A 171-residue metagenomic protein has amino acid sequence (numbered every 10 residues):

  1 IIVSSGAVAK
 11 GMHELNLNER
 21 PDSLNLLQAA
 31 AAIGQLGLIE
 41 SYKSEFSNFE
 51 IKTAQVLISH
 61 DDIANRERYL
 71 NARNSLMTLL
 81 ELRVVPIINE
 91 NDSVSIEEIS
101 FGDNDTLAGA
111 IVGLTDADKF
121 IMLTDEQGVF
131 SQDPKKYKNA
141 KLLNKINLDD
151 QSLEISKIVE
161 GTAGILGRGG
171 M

Functional and structural regions predicted by a protein language model:
I1-M171: Nucleotide/pyrophosphate-binding catalytic subdomain
